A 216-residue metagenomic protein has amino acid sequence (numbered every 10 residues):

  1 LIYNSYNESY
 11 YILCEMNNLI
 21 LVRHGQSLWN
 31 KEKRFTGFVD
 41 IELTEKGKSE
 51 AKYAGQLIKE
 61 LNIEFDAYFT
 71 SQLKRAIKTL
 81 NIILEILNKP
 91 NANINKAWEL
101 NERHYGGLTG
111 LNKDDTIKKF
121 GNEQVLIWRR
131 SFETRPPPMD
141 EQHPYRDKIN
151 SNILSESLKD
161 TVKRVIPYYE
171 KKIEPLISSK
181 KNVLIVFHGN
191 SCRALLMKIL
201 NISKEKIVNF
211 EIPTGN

Functional and structural regions predicted by a protein language model:
L1-E15: Short, Lys/Arg-enriched N-terminal segments with co-localized hydrophobic residues within the first ~10-30 amino acids
N18-H24: Short, hydrophobic/glycine-enriched beta-strand segments
L19, I77, N91, K159 (+1 more regions): Active-site-adjacent alpha-helix immediately C-terminal to a catalytic or transition-state-stabilizing loop
V22, F120, F187: A conserved hydrophobic position in a structured secondary element of the catalytic/binding core that shapes
H24, E99, H188: Active-site glycine-centered loops adjacent to acidic/histidine catalytic or metal-binding residues that shape
Q26-I86, N152-P167, V208-N209: Loop-to-helix element that buttresses phosphate recognition and phosphoryl-transfer chemistry
G55-E141, M197-P213: Phosphate-coordination/substrate-recognition cap region in phosphate-metabolizing enzymes
P137-S157: Glycine-rich phosphate/pyrophosphate-binding loop and adjacent beta-alpha nucleotide/cofactor-binding cores
